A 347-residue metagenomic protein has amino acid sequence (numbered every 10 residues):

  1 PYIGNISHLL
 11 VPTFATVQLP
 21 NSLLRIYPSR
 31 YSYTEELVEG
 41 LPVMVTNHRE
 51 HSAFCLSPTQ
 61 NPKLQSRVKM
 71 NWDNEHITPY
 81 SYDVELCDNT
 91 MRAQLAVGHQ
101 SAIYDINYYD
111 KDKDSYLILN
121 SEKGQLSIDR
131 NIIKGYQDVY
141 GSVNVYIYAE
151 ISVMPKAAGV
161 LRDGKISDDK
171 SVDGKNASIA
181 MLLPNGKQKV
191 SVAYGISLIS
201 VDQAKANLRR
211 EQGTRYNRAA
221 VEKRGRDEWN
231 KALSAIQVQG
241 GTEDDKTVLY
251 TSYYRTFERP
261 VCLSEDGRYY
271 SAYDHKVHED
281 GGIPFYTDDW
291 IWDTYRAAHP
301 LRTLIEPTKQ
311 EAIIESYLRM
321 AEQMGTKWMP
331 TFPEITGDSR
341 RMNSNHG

Functional and structural regions predicted by a protein language model:
P1-G347: Accessory carbohydrate-recognition regions in carbohydrate-active enzymes
